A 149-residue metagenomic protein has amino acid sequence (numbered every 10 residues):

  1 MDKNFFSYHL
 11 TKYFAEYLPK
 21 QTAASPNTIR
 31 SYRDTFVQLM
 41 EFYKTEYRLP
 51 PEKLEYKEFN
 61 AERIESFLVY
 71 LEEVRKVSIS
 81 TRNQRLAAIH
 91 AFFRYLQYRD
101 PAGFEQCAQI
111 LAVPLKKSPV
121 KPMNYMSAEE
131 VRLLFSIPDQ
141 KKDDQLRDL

Functional and structural regions predicted by a protein language model:
M1-L149: Conserved catalytic core of the tyrosine transesterase superfamily
